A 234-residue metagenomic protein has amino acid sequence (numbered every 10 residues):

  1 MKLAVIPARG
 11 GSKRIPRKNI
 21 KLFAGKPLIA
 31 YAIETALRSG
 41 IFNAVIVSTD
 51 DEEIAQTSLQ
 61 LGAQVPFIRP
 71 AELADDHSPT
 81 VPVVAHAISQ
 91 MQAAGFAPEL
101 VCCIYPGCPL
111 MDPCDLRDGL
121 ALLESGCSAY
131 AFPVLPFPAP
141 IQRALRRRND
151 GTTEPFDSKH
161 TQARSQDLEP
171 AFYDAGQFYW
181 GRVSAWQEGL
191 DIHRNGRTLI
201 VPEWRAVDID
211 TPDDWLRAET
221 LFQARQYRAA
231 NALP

Functional and structural regions predicted by a protein language model:
K2-S48: N-terminal glycine-rich phosphate-binding loop and ensuing alpha1 helix
I41, L61-A63, N149, R194: Short, structured coil segments at secondary-structure junctions
I41-I46, A129, W204-A206: Short active-site oxyanion
F42, F96-P98, S125-S128: Short, high-confidence coil segments that cap the C-terminus of an alpha-helix and link into the following beta-strand
E52-L100, M111-C114, D118: Short phosphate-binding loop-to-helix
P82, P109-N195: Conserved core of the sugar-phosphate nucleotidyltransferase
C102-I104: Short aromatic-hydrophobic micro-motifs that form the base-stacking/packing surface for donor nucleotide recognition
P170-P234: Conserved alpha/beta core of the MobA/IspD/sugar-nucleotide pyrophosphorylase nucleotidyltransferase superfamily
